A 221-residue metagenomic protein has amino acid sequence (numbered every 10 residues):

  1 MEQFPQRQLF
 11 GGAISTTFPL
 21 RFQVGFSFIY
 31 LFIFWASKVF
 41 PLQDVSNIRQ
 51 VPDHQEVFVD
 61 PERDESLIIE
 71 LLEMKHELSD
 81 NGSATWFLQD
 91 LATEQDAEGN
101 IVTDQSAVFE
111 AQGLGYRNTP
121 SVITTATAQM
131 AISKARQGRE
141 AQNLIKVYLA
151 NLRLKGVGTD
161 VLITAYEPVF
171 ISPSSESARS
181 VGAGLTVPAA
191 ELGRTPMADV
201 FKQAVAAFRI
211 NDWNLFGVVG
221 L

Functional and structural regions predicted by a protein language model:
M1-G12: Plant-biased recognition of short, low-complexity, intrinsically disordered N-terminal tails
A13-F28, F32-I48: Proline-anchored loop/turn motifs at beta-strand termini and strand-loop-strand connectors
P19, I48, P61, L72 (+3 more regions): Structured beta-strand/turn binding interfaces of compact recognition modules in eukaryotic regulators
Q23, Q43, R49, R63-D64 (+2 more regions): Conserved beta-strand elements of beta-rich interaction domains across eukaryotes, especially beta-propellers
F28-L31, I48-F58, F216-G220: Short acidic, Gly/Pro-enriched loop/turn segments at secondary-structure junctions
V59-N100, D104-Q105, E110, P173: A short acidic-to-branched-hydrophobic micro-motif
T85-G158: Signature of long, low-cysteine stretches enriched in small and polar/charged residues
I163-L221: Surface-exposed amphipathic alpha-helical segments
